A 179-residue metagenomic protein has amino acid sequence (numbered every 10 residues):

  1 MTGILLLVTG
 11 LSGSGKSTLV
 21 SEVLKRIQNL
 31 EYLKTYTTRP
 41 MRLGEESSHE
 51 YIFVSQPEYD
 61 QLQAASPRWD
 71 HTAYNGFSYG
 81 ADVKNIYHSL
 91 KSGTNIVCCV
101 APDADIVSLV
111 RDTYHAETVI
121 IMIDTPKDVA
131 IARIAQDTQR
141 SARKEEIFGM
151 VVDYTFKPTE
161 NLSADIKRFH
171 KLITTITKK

Functional and structural regions predicted by a protein language model:
V8: Hydrophobic anchor at the beta1->P-loop junction of P-loop NTPases
L11: P-loop (Walker A) phosphate-binding loop of NTP-binding proteins
S14: ATP-binding Walker
S17: Walker A/P-loop
K25-L33: Post-Walker A helix-loop "phosphate-sensing" segment adjacent to the P-loop in P-loop NTPases
T37-N95, A101-P102: ATP-dependent small-molecule kinase phosphotransfer cores that center on conserved nucleotide phosphate-binding segments
V97-P102, D112-I134: Conserved phosphate-donor/acceptor-positioning beta-strand/loop module used by diverse small-molecule
K127-K179: Small-molecule kinase domains that catalyze NTP-dependent phosphoryl transfer to phosphate-bearing small molecules
